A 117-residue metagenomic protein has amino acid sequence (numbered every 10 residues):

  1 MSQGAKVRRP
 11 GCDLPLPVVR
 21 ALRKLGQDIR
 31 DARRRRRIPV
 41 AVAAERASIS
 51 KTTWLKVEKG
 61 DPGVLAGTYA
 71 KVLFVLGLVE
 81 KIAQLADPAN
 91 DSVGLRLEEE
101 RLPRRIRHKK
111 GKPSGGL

Functional and structural regions predicted by a protein language model:
M1-R8: Intrinsically disordered, low-complexity and often Lys/Arg-enriched segments
P10-R35, A83: A short, Lys/Arg-rich alpha-helix, primarily the initiator
I29, V40, A66-Y69: Helix-turn-helix DNA-binding elements, focusing on the entry/boundary residues of the two helices that contact DNA
R37-L55: Short alpha-helical DNA-recognition segment
S50, D61, L76, A89-N90: The DNA-recognition helices of helix-turn-helix-type DNA-binding domains
D61-V75: Short, basic-rich loop-to-helix N-cap that marks the start of a DNA-contacting helix
A83-L117: Short, charged recognition helix plus adjacent turn of helix-turn-helix-like nucleic-acid-binding domains
